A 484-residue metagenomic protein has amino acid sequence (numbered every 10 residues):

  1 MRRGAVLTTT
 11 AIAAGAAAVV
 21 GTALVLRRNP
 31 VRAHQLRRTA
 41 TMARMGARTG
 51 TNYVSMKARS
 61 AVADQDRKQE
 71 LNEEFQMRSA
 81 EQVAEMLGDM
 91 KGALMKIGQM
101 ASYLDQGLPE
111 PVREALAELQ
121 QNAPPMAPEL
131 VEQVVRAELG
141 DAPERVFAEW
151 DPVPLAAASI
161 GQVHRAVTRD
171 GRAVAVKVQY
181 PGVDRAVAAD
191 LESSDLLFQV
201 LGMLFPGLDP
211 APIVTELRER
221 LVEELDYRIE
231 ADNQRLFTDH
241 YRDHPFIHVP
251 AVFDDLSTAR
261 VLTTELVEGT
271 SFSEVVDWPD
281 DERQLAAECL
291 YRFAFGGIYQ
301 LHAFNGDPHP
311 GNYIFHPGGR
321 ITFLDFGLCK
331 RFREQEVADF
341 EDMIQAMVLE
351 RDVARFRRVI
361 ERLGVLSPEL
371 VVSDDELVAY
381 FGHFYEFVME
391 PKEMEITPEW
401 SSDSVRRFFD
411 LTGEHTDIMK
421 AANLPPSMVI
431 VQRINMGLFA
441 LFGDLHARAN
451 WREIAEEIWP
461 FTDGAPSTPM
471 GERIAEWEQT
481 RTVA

Functional and structural regions predicted by a protein language model:
M1-Q162, A188-P210, P368, H415 (+8 more regions): N-terminal accessory/targeting segments that precede structured cores
A63, N72-R78, L104, T258 (+3 more regions): Helix-rich C-lobe and terminal helical cap/extension of kinase-like folds
E110, A117-P124, R136, D184-E192 (+8 more regions): ATP-dependent phospho-/nucleotidyl transfer catalytic cores
E144-L155, H240-V261, N450-I458: Long, charged, glycine-rich C-terminal linkers/tails
R165, R172-Y180: Glycine-rich ATP phosphate-binding loop
A166-V167, P308: Conserved beta3 strand of the Hanks-type protein kinase catalytic N-lobe
D170-R172, R320: Short acidic/polar mixed-charge low-complexity motifs
G311-F315: Hydrophobic residue at the +6 position relative to the catalytic HRD Asp in the kinase catalytic loop
